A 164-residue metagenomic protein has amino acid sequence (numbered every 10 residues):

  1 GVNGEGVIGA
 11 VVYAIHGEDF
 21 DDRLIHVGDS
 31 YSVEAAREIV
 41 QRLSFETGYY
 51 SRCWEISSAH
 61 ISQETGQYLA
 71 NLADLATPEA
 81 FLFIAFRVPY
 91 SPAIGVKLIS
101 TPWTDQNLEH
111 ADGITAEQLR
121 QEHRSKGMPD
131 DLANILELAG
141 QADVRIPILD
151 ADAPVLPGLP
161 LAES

Functional and structural regions predicted by a protein language model:
N3: Intrinsically disordered, low-complexity polar regions and short flexible loop motifs
G6, A10, A14-S30, L43 (+1 more regions): Acidic, proline/glycine-rich low-complexity IDRs
I25, D29, A35-R120, R124-S125: Short helix/strand-capping turn motifs
